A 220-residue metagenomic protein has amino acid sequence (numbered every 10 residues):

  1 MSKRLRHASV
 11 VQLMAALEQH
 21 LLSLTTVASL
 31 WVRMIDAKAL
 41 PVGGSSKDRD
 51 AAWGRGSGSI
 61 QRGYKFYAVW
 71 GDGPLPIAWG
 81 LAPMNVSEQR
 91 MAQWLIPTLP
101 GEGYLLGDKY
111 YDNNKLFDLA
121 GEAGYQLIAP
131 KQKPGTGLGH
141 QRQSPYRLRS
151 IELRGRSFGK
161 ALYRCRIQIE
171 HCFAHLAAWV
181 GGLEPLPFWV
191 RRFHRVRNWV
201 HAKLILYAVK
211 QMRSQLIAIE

Functional and structural regions predicted by a protein language model:
M1-K3, L30, I35, A52 (+9 more regions): Short alpha-helical segments used as structural interaction elements across diverse proteins
K3-E122, Q132: Polybasic low-complexity intrinsically disordered regions
R33-M34, Y67, Q126, Q168 (+2 more regions): Generic structural signal for residues positioned in beta-strands
P41-K47, L138-G139, R197-N198: Short, solvent-exposed polar/charged micro-motifs at secondary-structure junctions
Y104, K109-L183: Helix-centered, glycine/charged polyanion-binding patches within enzymatic domains that contact phosphate-containing
G155-E220: Basic, amphipathic alpha-helical segments enriched in Lys/Arg and hydrophobic/aromatic residues
